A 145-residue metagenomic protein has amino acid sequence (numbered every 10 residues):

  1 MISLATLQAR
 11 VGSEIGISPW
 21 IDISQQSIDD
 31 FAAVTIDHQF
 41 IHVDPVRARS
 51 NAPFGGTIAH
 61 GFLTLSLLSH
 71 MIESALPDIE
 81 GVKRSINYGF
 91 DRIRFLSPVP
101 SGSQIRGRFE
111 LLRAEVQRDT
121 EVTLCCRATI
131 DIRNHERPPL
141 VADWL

Functional and structural regions predicted by a protein language model:
M1-N87: Hot-dog-fold acyl-thioester-processing enzymes
M1-R10, P98-L145: HotDog/MaoC-like acyl-thioester-processing domains
F90-F95: Short alpha-helix capping/helix-loop boundary micro-motifs
